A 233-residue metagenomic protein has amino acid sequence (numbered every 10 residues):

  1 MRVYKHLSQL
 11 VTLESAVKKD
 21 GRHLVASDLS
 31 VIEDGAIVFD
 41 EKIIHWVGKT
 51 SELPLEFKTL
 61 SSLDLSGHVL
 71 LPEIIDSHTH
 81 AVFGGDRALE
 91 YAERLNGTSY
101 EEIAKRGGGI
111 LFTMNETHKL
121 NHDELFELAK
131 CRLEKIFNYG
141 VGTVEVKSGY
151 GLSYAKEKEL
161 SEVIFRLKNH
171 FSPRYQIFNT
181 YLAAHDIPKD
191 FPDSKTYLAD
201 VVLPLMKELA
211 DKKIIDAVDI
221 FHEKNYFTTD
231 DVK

Functional and structural regions predicted by a protein language model:
M1-P54: N-terminal metal-binding scaffold of metallo-dependent hydrolase/deaminase domains
V3, K58, G140, I214-A217: Short loop/turn motifs at secondary-structure junctions
V3, T59-D64, N179: Conserved beta-strand scaffold positions in the cores of enzyme catalytic domains, especially in NTP/NDP-utilizing
L7, I37, K42, G67 (+5 more regions): Divalent metal-coordination and catalytic microenvironments
S30-E33, D40-I43, K58-L60, P173-I177 (+1 more regions): A generic structural motif
G35, K42-E56, S62-I74, F137: Gly/lys/ser-thr-rich phosphate-binding loops in alpha/beta enzymes that coordinate phosphoanhydride or phosphate groups
S62-E127: Metal-associated gating/positioning segment near the N- to mid-region
T113-L128, E134, G142-K233: Metal-coordinating catalytic core of metallo-dependent amide/deamination hydrolases
